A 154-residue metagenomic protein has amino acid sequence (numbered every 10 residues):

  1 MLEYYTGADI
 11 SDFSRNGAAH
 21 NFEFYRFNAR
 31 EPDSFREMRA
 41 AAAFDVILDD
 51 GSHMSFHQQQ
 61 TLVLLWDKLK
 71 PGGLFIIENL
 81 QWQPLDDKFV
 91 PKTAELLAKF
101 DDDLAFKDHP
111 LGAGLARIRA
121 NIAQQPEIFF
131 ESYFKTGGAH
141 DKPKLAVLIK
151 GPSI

Functional and structural regions predicted by a protein language model:
M1, M38-A41, V63-K70: Short, surface-exposed basic-aromatic patches at helix termini and helix-loop junctions that form
M1-D33: SAM cofactor-binding core of SAM-dependent methyltransferases, primarily the Rossmann-like beta-alpha-beta module
L2-Y5, L48, G72, P143-L145: Extracellular structured ligand-interaction cores
A8, L48-D49, I77-N79: Active-site flanking residues adjacent to catalytic metal/cofactor-binding acidic residues
S11, S52, Q81: Catalytic metal-binding/acid-base residues of hydrolase active sites
D33-F35, H57-Q58: Active-site-adjacent loop/helix micro-motif of nuclease/hydrolase catalytic cores
R36-M54: A short acidic, Gly/Pro-enriched loop at the edge of an enzyme's catalytic core that lines a small-molecule cofactor
S55-I154: C-terminal substrate-binding/active-site "lid" region of AdoMet-derived donor-dependent transferases
